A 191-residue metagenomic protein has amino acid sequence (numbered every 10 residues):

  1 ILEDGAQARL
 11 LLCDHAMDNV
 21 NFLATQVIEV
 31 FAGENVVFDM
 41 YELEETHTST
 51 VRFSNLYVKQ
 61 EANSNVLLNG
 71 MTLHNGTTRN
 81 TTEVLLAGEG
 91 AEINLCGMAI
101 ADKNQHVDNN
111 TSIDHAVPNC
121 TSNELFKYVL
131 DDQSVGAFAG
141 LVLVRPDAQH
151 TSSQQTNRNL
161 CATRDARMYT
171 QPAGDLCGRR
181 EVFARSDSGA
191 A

Functional and structural regions predicted by a protein language model:
I1-A191: Conserved beta-strand/loop scaffold segments within soluble protein domains that form the structured core and edges
